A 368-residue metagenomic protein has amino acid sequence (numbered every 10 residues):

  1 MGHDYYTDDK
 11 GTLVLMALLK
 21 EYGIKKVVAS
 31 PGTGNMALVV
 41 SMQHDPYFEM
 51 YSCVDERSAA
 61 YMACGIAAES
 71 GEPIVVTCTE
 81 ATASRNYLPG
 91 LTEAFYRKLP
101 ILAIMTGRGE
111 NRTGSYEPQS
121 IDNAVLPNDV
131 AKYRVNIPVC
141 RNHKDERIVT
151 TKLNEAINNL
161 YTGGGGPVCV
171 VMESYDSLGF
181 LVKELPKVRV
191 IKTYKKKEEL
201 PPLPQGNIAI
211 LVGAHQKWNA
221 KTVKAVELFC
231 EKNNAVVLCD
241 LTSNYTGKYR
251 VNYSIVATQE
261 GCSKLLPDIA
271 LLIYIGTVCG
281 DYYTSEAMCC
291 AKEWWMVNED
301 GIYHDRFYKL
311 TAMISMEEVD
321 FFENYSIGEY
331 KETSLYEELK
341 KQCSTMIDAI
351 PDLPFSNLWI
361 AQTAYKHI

Functional and structural regions predicted by a protein language model:
M1-T7, M288-I368: Phosphate/pyrophosphate-binding active-site segments
G2, Y6, T150-E155, N159-G206: Conformationally flexible catalytic loops at phosphate/diphosphate-handling active centers
T12-G23, S30-G34, L38-Q43, K340-I368: Active-site diphosphate/adenylate-binding microenvironment
V28-S30, A103-M105, A235-L241, W294-D300: Short internal beta-strands
T33-E110, G280: Thiamine diphosphate
Q43, G65, R108-D129, K309: Active-site-proximal loop->helix
N86, V212-W295: Glycine-rich, anion-gripping cofactor-binding loops and their flanking helix/strand elements in enzyme active sites
Q119-G165: Conserved thiamine diphosphate
